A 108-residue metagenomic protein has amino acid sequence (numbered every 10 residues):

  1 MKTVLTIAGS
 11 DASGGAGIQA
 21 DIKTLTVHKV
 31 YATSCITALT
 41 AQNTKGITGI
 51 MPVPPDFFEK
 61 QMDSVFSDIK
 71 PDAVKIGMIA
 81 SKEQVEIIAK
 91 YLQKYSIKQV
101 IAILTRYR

Functional and structural regions predicted by a protein language model:
M1-A73, K94: Small-residue (G/A/S/T)-rich helix-start motifs and N-terminal tracts that mark the onset
A73-I76, S81-R108: Conserved beta-alpha-beta core of the PfkB/ribokinase-like small-molecule kinase fold
